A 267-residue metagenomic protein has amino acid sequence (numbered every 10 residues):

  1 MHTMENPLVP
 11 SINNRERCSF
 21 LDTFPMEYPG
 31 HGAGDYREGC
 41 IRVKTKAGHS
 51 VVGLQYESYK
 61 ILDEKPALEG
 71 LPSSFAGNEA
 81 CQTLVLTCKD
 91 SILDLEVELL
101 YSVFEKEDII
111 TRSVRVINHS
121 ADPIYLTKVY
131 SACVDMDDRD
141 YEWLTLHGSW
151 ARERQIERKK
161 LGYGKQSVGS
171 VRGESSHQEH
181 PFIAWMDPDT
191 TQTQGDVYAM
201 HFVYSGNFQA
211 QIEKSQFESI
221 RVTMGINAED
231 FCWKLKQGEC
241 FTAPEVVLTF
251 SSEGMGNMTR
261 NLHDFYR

Functional and structural regions predicted by a protein language model:
M1-E213, E229-F231: Polysaccharide-binding surfaces and accessory modules of carbohydrate-active proteins
Q55-Y56, W233-S252: Short Pro-Gly-centered flexible turn/kink motifs
V85, S215-R221, E253-G256: Short, mixed-charge, low-aromatic patches
V114, L248-L262: Short, surface-exposed, low-complexity cationic segments
Y198, F208, F250, L262-F265: Broad hydrophobic/π-residue packing in well-ordered secondary structure
F202-Y204, M224, E245, F250: Pocket-edge structural micro-motifs
Q216-K236: Short acidic, Pro/Gly- and aromatic-enriched capping/linker segments at domain boundaries
T242, M258-R267: An acidic-aromatic substrate-binding cleft motif
